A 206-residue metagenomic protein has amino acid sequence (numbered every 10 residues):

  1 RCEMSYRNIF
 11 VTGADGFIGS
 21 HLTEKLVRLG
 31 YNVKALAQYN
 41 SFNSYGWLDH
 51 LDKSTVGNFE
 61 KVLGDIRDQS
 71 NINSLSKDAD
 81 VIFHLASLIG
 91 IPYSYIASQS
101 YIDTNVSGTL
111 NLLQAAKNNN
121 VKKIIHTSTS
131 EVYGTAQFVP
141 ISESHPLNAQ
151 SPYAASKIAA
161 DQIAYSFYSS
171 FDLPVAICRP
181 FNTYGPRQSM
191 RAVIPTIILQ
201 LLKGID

Functional and structural regions predicted by a protein language model:
C2, N71, L199-D206: Short, intrinsically disordered, charge-balanced linker/junction segments flanking boundaries in proteins
C2-T183: N-terminal Rossmann-like NAD(P)+-binding domain of SDR-like oxidoreductases, especially those catalyzing
Q114, Y165, P195, L199-K203: Generic alpha-helical structural context detector
I158, T183-T196, G204-D206: Glycine/proline-rich active-site loop of Rossmann-fold NAD(P)-dependent oxidoreductases
